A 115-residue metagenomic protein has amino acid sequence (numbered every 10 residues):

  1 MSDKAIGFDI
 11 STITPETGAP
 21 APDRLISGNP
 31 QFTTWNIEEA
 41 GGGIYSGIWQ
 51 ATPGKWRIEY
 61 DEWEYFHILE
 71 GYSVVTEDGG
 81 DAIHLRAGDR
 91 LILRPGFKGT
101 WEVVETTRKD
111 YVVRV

Functional and structural regions predicted by a protein language model:
M1-G43: A short, N-terminal "cap"/entry segment at the start of jelly-roll beta-barrel domains of the cupin/DSBH fold
G42-Y60, R94-P95: Conserved short histidine dyad/triad with adjacent acidic residue
S46-I48, Y65, R90: Conserved hydrophobic/aromatic beta-strand scaffold that supports enzyme active sites
A51, D61-V75: Short, conserved beta-strand element in jelly-roll/cupin
I58, V75, K109-Y111: Short hydrophobic/aromatic-rich beta-strand segments that constitute the beta-sheet cores of beta-sandwich/beta-barrel
G79-P95: Short acidic-glycine-tyrosine-enriched beta hairpin
P95-V115: Ligand-binding loop in jelly-roll beta-barrel domains
